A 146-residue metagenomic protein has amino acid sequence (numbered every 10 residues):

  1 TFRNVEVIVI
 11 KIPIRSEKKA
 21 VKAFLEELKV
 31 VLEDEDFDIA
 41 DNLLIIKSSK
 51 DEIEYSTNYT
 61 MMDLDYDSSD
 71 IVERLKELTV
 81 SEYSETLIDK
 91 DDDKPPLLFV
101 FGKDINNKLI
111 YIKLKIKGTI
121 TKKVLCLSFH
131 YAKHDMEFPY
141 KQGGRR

Functional and structural regions predicted by a protein language model:
T1-S16, K141-R146: Intrinsically disordered, low-complexity and often Lys/Arg-enriched segments
F2, F24, F37, F99-F101 (+2 more regions): Phenylalanine-focused residue identity feature
R3-V5, D51, K103: Residue-level marker of intrinsically disordered, low-complexity segments enriched for small/polar residues
I8-K19, A23-P95: Compact soluble domain cores
K29, N42, I88, D104-N106 (+2 more regions): Short linear sequence elements within intrinsically disordered, low-complexity coil regions
K76-T121: Functional cores of ribonucleases/endoribonucleases
I116-R146: Enriched for short, Lys/Arg-rich terminal
